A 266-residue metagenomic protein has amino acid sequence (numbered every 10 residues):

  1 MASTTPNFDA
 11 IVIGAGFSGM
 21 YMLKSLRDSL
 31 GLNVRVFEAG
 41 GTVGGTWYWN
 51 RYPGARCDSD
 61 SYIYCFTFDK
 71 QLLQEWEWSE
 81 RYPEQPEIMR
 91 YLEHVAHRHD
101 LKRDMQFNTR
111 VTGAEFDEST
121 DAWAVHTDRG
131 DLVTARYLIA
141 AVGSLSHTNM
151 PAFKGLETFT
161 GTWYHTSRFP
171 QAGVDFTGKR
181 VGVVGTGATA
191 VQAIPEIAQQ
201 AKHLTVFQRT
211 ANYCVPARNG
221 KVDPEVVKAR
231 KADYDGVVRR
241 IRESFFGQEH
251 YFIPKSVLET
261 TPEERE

Functional and structural regions predicted by a protein language model:
S3-N7, I11-F17, M22-V36, G40-T42 (+2 more regions): Rossmann-like dinucleotide-binding core of oxidoreductases
F8-K102, Q208-R209: Beta1-alpha1 glycine-rich phosphate/pyrophosphate-binding loop at the start of Rossmann-like nucleotide-binding domains
V43, Y62, R110, D121 (+1 more regions): Residues that flank catalytic or metal-binding motifs in active/ligand-binding sites
T46, E115, P216-A217: Short Asp/Glu-rich motifs
N50-R51, T120-D121, G220-D223: Short low-complexity, flexible loop/linker segments enriched in glycine and/or proline with clustered acidic
I63, M105-Q106, G161-Y164: Conserved beta-strand scaffold positions in the cores of enzyme catalytic domains, especially in NTP/NDP-utilizing
K70, T112, E118, P170-Q171 (+1 more regions): Residue-level detector of flexible, active-site-proximal loop/helix-junction positions within diverse enzyme catalytic
W78-L145: Feature captures the FAD/FMN-dependent oxidoreductase FAD-binding
